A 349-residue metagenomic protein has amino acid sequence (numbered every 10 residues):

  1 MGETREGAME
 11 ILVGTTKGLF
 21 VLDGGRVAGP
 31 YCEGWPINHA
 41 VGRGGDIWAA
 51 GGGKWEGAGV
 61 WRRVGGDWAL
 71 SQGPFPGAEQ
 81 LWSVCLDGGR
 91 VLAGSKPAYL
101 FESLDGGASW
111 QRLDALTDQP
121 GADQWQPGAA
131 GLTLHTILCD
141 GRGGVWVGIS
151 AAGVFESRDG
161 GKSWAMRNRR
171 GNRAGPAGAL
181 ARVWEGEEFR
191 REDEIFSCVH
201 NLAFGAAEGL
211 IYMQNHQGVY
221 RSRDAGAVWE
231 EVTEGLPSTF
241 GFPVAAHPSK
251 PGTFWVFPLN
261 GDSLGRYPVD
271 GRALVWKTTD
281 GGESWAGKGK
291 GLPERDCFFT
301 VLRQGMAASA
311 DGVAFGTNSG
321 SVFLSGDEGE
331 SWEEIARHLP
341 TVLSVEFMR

Functional and structural regions predicted by a protein language model:
M1-R349: Extracellular glycan-interacting surfaces
